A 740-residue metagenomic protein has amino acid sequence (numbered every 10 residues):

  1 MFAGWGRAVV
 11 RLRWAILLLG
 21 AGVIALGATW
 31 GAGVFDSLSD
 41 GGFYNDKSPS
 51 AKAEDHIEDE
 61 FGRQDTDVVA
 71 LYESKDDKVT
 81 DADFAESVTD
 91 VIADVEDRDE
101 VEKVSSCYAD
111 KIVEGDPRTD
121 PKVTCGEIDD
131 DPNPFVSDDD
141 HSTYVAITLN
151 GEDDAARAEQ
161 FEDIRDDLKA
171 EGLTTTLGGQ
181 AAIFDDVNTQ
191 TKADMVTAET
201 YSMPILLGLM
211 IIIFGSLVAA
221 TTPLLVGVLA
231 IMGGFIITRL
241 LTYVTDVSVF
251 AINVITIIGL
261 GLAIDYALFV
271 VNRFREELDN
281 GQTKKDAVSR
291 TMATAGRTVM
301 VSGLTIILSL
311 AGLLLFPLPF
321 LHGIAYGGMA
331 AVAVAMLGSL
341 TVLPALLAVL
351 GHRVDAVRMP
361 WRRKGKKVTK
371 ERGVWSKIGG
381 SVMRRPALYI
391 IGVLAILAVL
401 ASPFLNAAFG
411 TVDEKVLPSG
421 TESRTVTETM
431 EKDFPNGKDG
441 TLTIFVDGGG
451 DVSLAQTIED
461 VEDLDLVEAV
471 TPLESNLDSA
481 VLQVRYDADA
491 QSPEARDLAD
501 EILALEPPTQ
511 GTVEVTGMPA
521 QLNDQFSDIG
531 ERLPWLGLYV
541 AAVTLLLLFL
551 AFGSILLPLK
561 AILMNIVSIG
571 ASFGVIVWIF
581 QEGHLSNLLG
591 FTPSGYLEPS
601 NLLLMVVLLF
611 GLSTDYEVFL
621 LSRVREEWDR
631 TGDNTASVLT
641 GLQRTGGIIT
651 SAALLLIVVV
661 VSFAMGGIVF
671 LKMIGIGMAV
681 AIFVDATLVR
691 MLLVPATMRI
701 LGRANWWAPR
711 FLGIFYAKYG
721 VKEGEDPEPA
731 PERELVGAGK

Functional and structural regions predicted by a protein language model:
M1-S37, V101, G126, N150-F409 (+1 more regions): Membrane-embedded transmembrane helical bundles of large multi-pass transporters/channels
G6, W14, G41-N45, V79: A short N-terminal beta->alpha junction/helix N-cap motif
V34-F35, V68, Y72: Short, conserved active-site loops that position catalytic residues or coordinate cofactors/metal ions across diverse
L38-G41, V412-E414: Short hinge/gating elements
S39-G42, S50, I257: Disorder-to-helix initiation segments
N45, V334, K366-K370, P418 (+3 more regions): A general boundary/transition motif marking the beginning of the first structured unit of a protein
D46-V68, K75-A181, N406-L588, Y596 (+3 more regions): Structured non-transmembrane domains adjacent to transmembrane bundles in polytopic membrane proteins
